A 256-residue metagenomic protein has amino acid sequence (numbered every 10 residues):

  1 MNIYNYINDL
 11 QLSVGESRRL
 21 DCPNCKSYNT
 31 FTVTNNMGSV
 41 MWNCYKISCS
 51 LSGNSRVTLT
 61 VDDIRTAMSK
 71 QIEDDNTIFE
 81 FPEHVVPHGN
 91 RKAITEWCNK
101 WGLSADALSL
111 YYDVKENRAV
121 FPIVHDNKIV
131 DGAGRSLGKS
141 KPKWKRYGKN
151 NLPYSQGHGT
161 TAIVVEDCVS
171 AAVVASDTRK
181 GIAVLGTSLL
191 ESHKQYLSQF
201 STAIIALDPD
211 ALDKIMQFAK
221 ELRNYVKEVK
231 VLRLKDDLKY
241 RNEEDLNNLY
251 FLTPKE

Functional and structural regions predicted by a protein language model:
M1-A107, K115-R118, V130, S136-P142 (+1 more regions): Non-catalytic accessory segments of DNA primases and related replication-initiation nucleases
M1-N2, N43, G159-A162, A171-E256: TOPRIM fold recognition
I7-D9, K100, A105-A107, K149 (+4 more regions): Generic N-terminal initiation segments characterized by hydrophobic and/or small/turn-forming residues
C22, C44, C98, F121 (+5 more regions): Terminal peptide-recognition signature
S27, L51, D75, G157 (+1 more regions): Long, low-complexity, intrinsically disordered polar/charged segments
G89, W97-L103, W144-P153, K235-E244 (+1 more regions): Short, exposed beta-strand "edge-strand" segments with a Pro/Gly-rich flavor and a Y/T-containing core
K115-S201: Phosphate-handling DNA/RNA-contact segment within nucleic-acid enzymes
